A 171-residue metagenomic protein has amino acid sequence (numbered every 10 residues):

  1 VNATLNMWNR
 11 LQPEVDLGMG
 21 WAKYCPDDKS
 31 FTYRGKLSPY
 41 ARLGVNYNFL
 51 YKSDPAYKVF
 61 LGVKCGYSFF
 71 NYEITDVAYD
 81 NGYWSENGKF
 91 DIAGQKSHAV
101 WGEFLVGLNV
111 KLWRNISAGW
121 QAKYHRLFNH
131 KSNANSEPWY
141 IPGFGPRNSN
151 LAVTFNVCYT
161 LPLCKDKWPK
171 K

Functional and structural regions predicted by a protein language model:
V1, G35-A41, Y57, K96-G102 (+1 more regions): Residues that define the transmembrane beta-barrel architecture of outer-membrane proteins
V1-T4, K29-F31: Short secondary-structure capping/turn segments at boundaries of alpha-helices and beta-strands
N2-T4, N46-N48, G107-N109, C158-T160: Transmembrane beta-barrel domains of outer membrane proteins
L5-L11: Short, solvent-exposed loop/edge-beta patches enriched in aromatic
L11, V15-Y83, Y159: Gram-negative (and chloroplast) outer-membrane scaffold detector with strong preference for beta-barrel transmembrane
P26-R34, G88-G94, Y140-G145: Extracellular loop and loop/strand-boundary signature of outer-membrane beta-barrel proteins
W84-K111: A contiguous pocket-lining binding segment that forms or flanks enzyme active sites
F104, V110-K171: Predominantly the C-terminal beta-signal and adjacent terminal strand-loop region of outer-membrane beta-barrel
